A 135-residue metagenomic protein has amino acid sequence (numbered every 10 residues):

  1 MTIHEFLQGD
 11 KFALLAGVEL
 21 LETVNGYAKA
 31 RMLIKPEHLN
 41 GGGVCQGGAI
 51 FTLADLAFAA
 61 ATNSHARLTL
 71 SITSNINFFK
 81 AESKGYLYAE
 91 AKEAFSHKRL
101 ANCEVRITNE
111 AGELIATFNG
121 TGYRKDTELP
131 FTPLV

Functional and structural regions predicted by a protein language model:
M1-V135: Terminal targeting signals and extreme-terminal segments of soluble enzymes
